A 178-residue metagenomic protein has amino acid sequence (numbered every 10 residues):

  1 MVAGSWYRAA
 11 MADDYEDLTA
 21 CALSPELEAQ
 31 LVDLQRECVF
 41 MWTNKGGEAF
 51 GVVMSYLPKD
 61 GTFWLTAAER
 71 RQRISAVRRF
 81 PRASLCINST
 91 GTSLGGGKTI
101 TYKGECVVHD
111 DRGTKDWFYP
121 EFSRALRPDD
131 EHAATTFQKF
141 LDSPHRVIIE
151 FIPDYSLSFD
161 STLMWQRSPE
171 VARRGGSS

Functional and structural regions predicted by a protein language model:
V2-A22, L94-S178: Charged, gly/pro-rich active-site loop segments
A12-V39: Short, basic/aromatic recognition patches
V32-D33, S75-R79, L141-D142: Alpha-helix boundary recognition
Q35-E69, S84-S89, K98-T99: Short beta-strand segments
A68-R71, S84-S89, R127-F137: Short acidic (Asp/Glu) patches
R70-A76, T114-F118: Amphipathic alpha-helical interface surfaces
Q72-V107: Helix-adjacent hinge/juxtasegments
